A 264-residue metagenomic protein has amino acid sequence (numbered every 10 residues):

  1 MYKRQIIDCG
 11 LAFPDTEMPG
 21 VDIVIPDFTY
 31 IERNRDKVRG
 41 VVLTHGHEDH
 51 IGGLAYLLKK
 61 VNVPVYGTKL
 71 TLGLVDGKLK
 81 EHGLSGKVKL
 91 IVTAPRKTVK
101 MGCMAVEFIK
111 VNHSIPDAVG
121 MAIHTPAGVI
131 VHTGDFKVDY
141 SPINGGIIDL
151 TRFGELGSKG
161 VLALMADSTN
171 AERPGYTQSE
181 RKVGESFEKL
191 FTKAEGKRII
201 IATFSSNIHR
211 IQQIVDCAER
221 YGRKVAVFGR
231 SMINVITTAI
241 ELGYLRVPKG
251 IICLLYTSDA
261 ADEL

Functional and structural regions predicted by a protein language model:
K3-V42, H47-S258: His/Asp/Glu-rich metal-coordinating catalytic cores of metallo-dependent phosphodiesterases/hydrolases acting on
D259-L264: A short, hydrophobic C-terminal helix/tail in secreted or cell-surface proteins
